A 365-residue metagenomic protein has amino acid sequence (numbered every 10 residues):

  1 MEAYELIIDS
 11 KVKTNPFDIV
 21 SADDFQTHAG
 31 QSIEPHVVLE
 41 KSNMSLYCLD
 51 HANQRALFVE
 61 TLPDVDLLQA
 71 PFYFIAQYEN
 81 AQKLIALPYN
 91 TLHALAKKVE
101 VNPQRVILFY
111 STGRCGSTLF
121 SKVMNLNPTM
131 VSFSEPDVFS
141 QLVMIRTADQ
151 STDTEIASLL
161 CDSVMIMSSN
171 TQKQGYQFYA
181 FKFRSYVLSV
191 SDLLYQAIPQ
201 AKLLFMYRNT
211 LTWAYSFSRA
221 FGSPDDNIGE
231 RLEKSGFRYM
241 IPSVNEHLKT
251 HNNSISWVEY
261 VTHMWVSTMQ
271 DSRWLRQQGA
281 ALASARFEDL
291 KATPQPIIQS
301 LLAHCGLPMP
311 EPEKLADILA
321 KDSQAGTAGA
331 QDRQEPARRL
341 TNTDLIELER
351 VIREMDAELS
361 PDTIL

Functional and structural regions predicted by a protein language model:
M1-K98, I241-E259, W265-M269, R273-S284 (+1 more regions): PAPS-dependent sulfotransferases, especially Golgi type II membrane carbohydrate sulfotransferases
N102-C115, K122-M124: Walker A (P-loop) phosphate-binding motif
I107, K202-F205, A283-A285: Hydrophobic/aromatic beta-strand patches that form the interior of the parallel beta-sheet core in alpha/beta enzyme
T112, K122-F181, L188, E230 (+1 more regions): PAPS-dependent sulfation machinery
S140-V143, V187-V190, L211-S216, A292-Q295: Short catalytic/ligand-binding loop motif for oxyanion handling, primarily in non-cytosolic enzymes, centered on
M144-R146, Y215-R219, D226, I297-I298: Short aromatic-enriched loop/helix-cap "lid" or pocket-rim segments at secondary-structure transitions that line
L188, L194, N227-V261: Anion-recognition interface
L194-S218: Conserved phosphate-donor/acceptor-positioning beta-strand/loop module used by diverse small-molecule
